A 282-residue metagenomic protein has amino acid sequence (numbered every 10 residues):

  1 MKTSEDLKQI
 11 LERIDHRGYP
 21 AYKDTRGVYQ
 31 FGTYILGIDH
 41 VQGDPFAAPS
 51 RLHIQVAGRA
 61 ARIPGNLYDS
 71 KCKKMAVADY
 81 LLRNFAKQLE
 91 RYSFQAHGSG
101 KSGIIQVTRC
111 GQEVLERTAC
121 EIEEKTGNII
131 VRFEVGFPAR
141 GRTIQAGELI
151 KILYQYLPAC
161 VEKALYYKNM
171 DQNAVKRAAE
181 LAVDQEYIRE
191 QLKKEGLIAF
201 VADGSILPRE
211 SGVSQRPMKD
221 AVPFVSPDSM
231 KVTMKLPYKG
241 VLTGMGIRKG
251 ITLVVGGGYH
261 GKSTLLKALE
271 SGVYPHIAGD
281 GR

Functional and structural regions predicted by a protein language model:
M1-G196, L207: N-terminal accessory targeting/assembly segments
I63-P64, G141-I144, P208-S211, V255-G257 (+2 more regions): Short helix/loop capping segments that flank catalytic or ligand/cofactor-binding pockets
Y80, Y156, L265-G272: Alpha-helical scaffold elements adjacent to nucleotide-binding pockets in ATP/GTP-utilizing enzyme cores
G196-A199, G204-G212: Extended, polar beta-sheet/loop recognition surfaces of beta-rich domains that mediate binding to diverse ligands
A202-G204, M234-G240, I251, V273: Short, flexible loop/turn elements at secondary-structure junctions
P208-T243, R282: N-terminal pre-Walker A segment at the start of P-loop NTPase domains
L242-E270: Glycine-rich phosphate-binding P-loop
S271-R282: Post-Walker A helix-loop "phosphate-sensing" segment adjacent to the P-loop in P-loop NTPases
